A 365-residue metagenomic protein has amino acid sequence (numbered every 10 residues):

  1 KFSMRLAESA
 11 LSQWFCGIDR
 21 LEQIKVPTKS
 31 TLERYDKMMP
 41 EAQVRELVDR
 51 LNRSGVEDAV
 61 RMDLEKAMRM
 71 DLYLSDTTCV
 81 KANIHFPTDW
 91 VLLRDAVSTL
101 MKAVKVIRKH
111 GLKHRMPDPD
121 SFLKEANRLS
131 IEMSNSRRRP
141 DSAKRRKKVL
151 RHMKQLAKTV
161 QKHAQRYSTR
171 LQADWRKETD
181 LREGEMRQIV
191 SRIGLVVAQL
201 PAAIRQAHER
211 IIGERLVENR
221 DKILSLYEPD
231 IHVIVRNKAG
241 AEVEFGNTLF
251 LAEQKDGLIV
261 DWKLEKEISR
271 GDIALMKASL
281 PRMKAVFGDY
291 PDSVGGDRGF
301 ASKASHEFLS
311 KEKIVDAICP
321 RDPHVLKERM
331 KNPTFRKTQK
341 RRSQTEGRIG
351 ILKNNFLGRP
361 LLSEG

Functional and structural regions predicted by a protein language model:
K1-F2, V26-Y35, R69-K81, L251 (+6 more regions): Short, conserved catalytic/metal-binding motifs centered on acidic residues
F2-I18: DNA-recognition alpha helix
W14, I259-W262, G358-L362: Short small-residue beta-strand/loop micro-motif enriched in glycine and branched aliphatics
D19-E228: Active-site- or DNA-interface-adjacent structural scaffold in DNA-acting proteins
A202-V235, E267-G288: Short, conserved active-site entrance elements at the starts or edges of catalytic domains
V233-V235, L258-V260, I268-G271, F300-S305 (+1 more regions): Flexible loop/turn segments at secondary-structure boundaries
K238-V286: Electropositive, glycine- and tryptophan-enriched low-complexity nucleic-acid-binding patches
R298-G365: Helix-centered, glycine/charged polyanion-binding patches within enzymatic domains that contact phosphate-containing
